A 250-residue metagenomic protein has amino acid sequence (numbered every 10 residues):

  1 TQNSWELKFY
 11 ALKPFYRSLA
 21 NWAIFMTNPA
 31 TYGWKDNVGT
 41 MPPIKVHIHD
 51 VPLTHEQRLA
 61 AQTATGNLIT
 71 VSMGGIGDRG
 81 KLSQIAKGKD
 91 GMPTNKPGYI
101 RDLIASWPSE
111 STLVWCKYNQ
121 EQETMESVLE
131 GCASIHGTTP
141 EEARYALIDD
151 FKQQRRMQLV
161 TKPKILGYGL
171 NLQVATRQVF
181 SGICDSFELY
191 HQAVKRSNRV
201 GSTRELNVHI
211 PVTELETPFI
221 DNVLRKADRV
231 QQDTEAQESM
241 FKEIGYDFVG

Functional and structural regions predicted by a protein language model:
T1-S111, C116-N119, M125, D221 (+1 more regions): Interdomain linker/hinge connecting the two RecA-like lobes of the SF2 helicase core
H49-V51, I135-G137, S181, P211: Hydrophobic residues at beta-strand termini and immediately following loops that shape nucleotide-binding pockets
L59, G98, E123, S127 (+5 more regions): Alpha-helical elements of the RecA-like P-loop NTPase motor core of helicases
L113-W115, E123-E126, E130-L166: Conserved helicase ATPase core of P-loop NTP-dependent helicases/translocases
W115, T161-K162, F180-I183, P211-V212: Conserved beta-strand segments of the P-loop GTPase G domain that flank and frequently precede/overlap
L159, Q178-V179, S197: Short, well-ordered beta-strand core segments
L170-I183, N207-H209: A short beta-strand element within the Helicase C-terminal
D185-G250: A conserved SF2-helicase RecA2
